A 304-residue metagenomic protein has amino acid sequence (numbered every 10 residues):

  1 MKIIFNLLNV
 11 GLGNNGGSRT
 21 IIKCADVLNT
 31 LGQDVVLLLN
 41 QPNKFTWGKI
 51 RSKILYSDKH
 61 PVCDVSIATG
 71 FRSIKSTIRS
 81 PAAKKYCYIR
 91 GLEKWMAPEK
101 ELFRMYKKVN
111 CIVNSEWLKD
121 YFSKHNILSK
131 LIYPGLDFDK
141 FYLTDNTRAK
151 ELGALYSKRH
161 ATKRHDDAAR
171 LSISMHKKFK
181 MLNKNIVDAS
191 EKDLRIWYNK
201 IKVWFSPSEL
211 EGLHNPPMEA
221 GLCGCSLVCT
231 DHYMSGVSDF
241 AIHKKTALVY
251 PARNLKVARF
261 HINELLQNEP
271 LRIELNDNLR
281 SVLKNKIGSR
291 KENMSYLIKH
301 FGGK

Functional and structural regions predicted by a protein language model:
M1-V65, Y250: N-terminal pre-catalytic "stem/leader" segment of glycosyltransferase-like enzymes
G17-K23, Y121-I127, P134-E191: Conserved catalytic-core segment of nucleotide-activated headgroup transferases in glycan assembly
P42-V109: Extended catalytic core of nucleotide-activated donor transferases of GT-like folds
R195, P217-L222, S238: Short alpha-helical segment that forms part of, or immediately flanks, the ligand-binding pocket in carbohydrate-active
E209: Aromatic "clamp/platform" in nucleotide-sugar-dependent glycosyltransferases that forms part of the donor/acceptor
S226-D231: Short hydrophobic beta-strand element within catalytic cores of glycosyltransferases and related nucleotide-activated
A241-L255, N263-E269: Conserved acidic donor-binding segment of nucleotide-sugar-dependent glycosyltransferases
R253-K256, Q267-G302: A charged, aromatic-enriched C-terminal amphipathic alpha-helix characteristic of glycosyltransferases across folds
